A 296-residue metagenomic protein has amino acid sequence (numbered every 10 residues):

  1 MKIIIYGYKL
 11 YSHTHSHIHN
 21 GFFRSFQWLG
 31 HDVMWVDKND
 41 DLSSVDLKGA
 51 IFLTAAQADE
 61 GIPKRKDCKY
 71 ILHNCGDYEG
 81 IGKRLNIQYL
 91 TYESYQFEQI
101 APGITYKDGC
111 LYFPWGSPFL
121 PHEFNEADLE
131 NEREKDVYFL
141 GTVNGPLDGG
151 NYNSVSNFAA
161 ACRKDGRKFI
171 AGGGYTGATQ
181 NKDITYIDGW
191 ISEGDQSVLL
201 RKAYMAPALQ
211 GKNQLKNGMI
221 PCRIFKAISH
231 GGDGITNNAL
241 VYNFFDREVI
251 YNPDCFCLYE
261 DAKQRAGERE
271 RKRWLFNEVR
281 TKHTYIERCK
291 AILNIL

Functional and structural regions predicted by a protein language model:
M1-Y70, K164-K168, N237, V241 (+2 more regions): N-terminal pre-catalytic "stem/leader" segment of glycosyltransferase-like enzymes
V36-D40, A159-W190, Q196, N238-L240 (+1 more regions): Catalytic donor nucleotide-activated moiety binding site of glycosyltransferases and closely related
S44-D46, G82-K83, V198-K202: Structural alpha-helical scaffold elements that stabilize or flank donor/cofactor-binding regions in carbohydrate
A58-I170, G174-Y175, T284-C289: Catalytic core of nucleotide-activated saccharide and alditol-phosphate transferases
P146-G149, E193-G194, M205-K226, I235-F244: Nucleotide-sugar-dependent
I187-D188, I235, R247-A262: Short acidic-hydrophobic, aromatic-tinged amphipathic segments that line or gate anion-handling sites
K202, I228-S229: Flexible glycine/serine/alanine-rich "lid" or loop that lines and gates the nucleotide-sugar donor pocket in diverse
C257-L296: A charged, aromatic-enriched C-terminal amphipathic alpha-helix characteristic of glycosyltransferases across folds
